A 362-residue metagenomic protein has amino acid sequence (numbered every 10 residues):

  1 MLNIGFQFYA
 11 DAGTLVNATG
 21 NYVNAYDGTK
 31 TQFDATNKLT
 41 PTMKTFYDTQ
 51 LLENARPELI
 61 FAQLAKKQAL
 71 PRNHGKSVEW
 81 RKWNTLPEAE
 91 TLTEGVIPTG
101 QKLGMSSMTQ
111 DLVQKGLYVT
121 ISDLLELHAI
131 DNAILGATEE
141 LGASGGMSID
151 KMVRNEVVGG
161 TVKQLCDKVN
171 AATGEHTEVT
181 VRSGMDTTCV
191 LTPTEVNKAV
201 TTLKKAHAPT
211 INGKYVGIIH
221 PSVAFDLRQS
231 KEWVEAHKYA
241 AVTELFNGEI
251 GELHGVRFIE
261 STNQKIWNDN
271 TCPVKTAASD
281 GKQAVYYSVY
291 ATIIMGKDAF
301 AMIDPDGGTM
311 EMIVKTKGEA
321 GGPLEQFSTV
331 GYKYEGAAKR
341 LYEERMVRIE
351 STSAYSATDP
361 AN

Functional and structural regions predicted by a protein language model:
L2-Y9: N-terminal leader/targeting segments
A10-L64, G174-K198, A224-N362: Sequence/fold signature of self-assembling virion shell proteins
N54-L117: Assembly/oligomerization interface modules of large self-assembling protein complexes
N73, R81-N84, S122, H220-S222 (+2 more regions): Structured loops at beta-to-helix junctions and adjacent beta-edge loops in soluble globular domains
W80, E139, A143, G217 (+2 more regions): Hydrophobic alpha-helical segments involved in membrane association or supramolecular assembly
K102-A129, A299-E311: Short acidic, glycine/tyrosine-flanked loop/strand segments centered on an H-E-D-like triad
V113-K115, V119-A129, A133, V200-Q229: Structured, hydrophobic secondary-structure cores that serve as assembly/anchoring elements
L125-K205, S222, P360-A361: Alpha-helical scaffold segments that mediate packing/assembly in large oligomeric complexes
